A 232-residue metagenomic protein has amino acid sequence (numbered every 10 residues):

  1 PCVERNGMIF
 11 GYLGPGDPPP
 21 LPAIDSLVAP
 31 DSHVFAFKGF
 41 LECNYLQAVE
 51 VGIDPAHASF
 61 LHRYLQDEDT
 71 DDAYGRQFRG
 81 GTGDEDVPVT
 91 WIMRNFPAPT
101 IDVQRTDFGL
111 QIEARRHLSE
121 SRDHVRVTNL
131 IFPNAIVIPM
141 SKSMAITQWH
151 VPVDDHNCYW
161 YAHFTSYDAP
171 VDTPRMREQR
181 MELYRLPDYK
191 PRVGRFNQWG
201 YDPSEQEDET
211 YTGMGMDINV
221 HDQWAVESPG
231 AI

Functional and structural regions predicted by a protein language model:
E4: Short, Gly/Pro- and small/polar-rich lid/capping loops
F10, P15-I232: C-terminal catalytic domain of Rieske-type non-heme iron oxygenases
